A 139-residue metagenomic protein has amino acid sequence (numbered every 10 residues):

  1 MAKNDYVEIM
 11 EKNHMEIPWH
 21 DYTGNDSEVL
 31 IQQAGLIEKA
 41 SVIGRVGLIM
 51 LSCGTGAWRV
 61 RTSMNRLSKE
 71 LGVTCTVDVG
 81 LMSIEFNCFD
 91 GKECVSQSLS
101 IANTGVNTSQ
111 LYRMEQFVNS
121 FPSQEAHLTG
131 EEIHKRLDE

Functional and structural regions predicted by a protein language model:
M1-L128: Soluble N-terminal domains of membrane-associated systems
E131-E139: Cytosolic-side membrane-insertion boundary helix
